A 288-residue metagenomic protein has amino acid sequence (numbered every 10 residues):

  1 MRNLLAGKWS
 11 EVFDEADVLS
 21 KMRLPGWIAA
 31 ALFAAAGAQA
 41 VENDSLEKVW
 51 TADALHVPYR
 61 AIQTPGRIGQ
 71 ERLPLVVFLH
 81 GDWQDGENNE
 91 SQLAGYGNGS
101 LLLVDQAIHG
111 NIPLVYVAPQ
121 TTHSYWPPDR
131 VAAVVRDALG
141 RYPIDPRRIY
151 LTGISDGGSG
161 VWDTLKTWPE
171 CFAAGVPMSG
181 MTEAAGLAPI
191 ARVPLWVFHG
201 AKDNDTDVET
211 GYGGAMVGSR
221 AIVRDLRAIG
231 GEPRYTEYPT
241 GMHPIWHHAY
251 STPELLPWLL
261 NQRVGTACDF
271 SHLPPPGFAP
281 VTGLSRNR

Functional and structural regions predicted by a protein language model:
V12, A38-L75, I154-S159, T164-T167 (+3 more regions): A domain-start/cap signature at the N-terminus of enzymes
G66-E71, S124-D156, K166: Gly/Ser-rich "nucleophile elbow"/oxyanion-hole loop immediately N-terminal to the catalytic nucleophile in hydrolases
L75, L79-R130: Active-site machinery of serine-nucleophile hydrolases
A94-A107, R130-V134, M178-A188, V217-I222: Alpha-helical scaffolding within the catalytic cores of extracellular/periplasmic polymer-degrading hydrolases
I112, I190-L195: Short, proline-enriched alpha-helix->beta-strand connector loops that line the catalytic pocket of alpha/beta-hydrolase
R141, R147-A191: Primarily recognizes the serine-hydrolase "nucleophile elbow" in alpha/beta-hydrolase and SGNH/GDSL folds
F198-D207, Y212-R288: C-terminal catalytic histidine-bearing segment of alpha/beta-hydrolase fold enzymes
